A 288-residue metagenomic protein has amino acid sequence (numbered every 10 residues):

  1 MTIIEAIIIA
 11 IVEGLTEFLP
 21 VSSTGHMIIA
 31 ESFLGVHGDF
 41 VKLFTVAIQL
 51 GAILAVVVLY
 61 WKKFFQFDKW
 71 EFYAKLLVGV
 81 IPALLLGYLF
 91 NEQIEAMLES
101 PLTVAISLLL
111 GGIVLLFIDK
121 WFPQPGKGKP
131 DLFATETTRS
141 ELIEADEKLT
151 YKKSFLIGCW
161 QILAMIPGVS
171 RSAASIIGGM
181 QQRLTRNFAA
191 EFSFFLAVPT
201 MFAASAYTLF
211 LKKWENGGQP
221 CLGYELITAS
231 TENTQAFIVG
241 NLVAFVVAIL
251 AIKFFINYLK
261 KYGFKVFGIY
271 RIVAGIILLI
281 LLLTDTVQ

Functional and structural regions predicted by a protein language model:
M1-Q288: Multi-pass membrane proteins that catalyze or facilitate reactions on polyprenyl-/lipid-phosphate substrates and their
